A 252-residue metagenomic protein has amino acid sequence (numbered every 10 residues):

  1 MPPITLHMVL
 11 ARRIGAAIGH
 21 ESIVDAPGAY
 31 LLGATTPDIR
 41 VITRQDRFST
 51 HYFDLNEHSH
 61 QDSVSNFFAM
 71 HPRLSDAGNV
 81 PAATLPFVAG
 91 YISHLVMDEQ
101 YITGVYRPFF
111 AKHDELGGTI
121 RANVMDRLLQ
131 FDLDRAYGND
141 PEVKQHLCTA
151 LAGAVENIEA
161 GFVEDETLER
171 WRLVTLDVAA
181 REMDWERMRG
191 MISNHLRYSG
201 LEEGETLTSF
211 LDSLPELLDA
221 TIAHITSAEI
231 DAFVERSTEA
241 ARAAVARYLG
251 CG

Functional and structural regions predicted by a protein language model:
M1-G252: N-terminal leader/auxiliary helical segments
